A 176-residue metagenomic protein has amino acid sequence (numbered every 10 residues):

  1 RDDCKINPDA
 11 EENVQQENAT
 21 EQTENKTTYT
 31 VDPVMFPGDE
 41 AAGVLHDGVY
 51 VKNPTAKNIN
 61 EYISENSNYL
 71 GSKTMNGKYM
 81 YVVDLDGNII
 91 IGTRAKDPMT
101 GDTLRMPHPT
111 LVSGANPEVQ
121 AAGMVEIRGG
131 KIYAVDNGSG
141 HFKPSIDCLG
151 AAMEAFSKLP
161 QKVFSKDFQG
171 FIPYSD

Functional and structural regions predicted by a protein language model:
C4, P8-D176: IQ-motif-like calmodulin-binding regions
